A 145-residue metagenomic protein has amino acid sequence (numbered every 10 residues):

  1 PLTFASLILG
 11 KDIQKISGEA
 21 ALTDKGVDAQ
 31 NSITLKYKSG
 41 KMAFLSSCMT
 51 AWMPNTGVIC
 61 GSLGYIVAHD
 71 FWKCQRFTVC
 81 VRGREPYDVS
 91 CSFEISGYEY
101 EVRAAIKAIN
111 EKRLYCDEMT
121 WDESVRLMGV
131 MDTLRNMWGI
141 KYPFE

Functional and structural regions predicted by a protein language model:
P1-L2, Y98-V102, S124-L127: A structural signal for well-ordered alpha-helical scaffolds and beta->alpha junctions
L2-Q75, S92, R103-E111: Contiguous beta-strand/loop segments that form the cofactor/metal-binding neighborhood of enzyme cores
G26-V27, M53, E99, E118 (+1 more regions): Loop/helix-junction capping segments adjacent to catalytic residues or to phosphate/diphosphate-binding pockets
K38, A104-E145: C-terminal helix-rich "cap/oligomerization" subdomain common to oxidoreductases
S39, R82-G83: Solvent-exposed strand-loop boundary residues in beta-sheet-rich modules
F71-K73, C80-R82, Y98: Active-site oxyanion/phosphate-handling segment shared across diverse enzymes
R84-D88: Surface-exposed loop/edge segments in extracytoplasmic proteins
C91-R103, M119: Active-site loop of classical SDR/Rossmann-like NAD(P)-dependent oxidoreductases, centered on the catalytic Tyr-X3-Lys
